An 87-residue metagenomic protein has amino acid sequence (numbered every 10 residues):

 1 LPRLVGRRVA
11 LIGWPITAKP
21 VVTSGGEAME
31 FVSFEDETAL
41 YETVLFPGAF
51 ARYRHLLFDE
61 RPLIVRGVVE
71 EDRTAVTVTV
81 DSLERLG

Functional and structural regions predicted by a protein language model:
L1-G87: Noncatalytic, beta-rich nucleic-acid-contacting surfaces in large DNA/RNA-processing enzymes
